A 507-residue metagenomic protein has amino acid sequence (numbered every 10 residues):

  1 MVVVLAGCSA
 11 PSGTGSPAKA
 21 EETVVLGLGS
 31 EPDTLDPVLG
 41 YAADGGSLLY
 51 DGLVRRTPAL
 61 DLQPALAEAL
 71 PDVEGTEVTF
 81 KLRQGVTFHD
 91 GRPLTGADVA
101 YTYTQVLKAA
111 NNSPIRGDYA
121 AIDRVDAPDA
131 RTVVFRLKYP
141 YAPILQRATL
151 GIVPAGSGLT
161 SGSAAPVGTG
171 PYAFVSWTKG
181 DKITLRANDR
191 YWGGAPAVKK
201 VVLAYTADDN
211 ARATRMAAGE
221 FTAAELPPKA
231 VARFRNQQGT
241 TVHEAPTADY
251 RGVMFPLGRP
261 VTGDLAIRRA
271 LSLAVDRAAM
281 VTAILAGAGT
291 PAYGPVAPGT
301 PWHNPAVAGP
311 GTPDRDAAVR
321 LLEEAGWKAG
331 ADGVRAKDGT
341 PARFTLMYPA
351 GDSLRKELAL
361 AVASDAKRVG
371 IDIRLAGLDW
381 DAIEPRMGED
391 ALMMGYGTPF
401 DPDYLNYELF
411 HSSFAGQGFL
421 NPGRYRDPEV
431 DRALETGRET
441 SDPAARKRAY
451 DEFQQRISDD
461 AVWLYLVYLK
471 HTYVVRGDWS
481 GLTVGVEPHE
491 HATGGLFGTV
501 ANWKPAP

Functional and structural regions predicted by a protein language model:
G27-E74, T104, V167-G168: N-terminal lobe/hinge region of extracytoplasmic solute-binding protein
E68-N112, V261-G263: Aromatic- and charge-enriched surface segment that lines or borders ligand/interaction sites
I115-S157, S176: Surface-exposed binding/hinge segments that line and control ligand-binding clefts or catalytic entry sites
Q146-P196, K200, N210, R315 (+2 more regions): Gly/Pro-rich hinge or "lid" segments in bacterial periplasmic/extracellular proteins
T160, N188-F234, S364, D372-R374: Ligand-site clamp/hinge motif
T178, V275-N304, L354-A363, E384-P507: Detector for C-terminal structural segments
P291-G330, A350-R355: Structural transition elements
K328-P399: Ligand/substrate-recognition segments at binding pockets and active sites
